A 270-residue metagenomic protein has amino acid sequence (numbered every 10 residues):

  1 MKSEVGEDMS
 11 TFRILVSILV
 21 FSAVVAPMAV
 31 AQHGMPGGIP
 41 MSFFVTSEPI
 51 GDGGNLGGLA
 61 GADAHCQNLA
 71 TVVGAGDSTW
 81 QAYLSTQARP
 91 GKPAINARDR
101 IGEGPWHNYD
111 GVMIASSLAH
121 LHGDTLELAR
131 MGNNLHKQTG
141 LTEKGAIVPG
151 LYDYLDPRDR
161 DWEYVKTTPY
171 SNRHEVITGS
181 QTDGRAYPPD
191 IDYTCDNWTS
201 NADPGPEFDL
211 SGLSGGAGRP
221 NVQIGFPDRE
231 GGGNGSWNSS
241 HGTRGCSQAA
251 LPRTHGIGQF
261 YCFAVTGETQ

Functional and structural regions predicted by a protein language model:
K2, M28-H33: Short, low-complexity disordered leader/linker segments with a strong preference for bacterial N-terminal type II
K2-G6, L151-Y154: Intrinsically disordered, low-complexity regulatory regions of eukaryotic regulatory proteins
E4-V16: Bacterial N-terminal signal peptides that target proteins for export
S10, L19, M41-S42: Short non-domain terminal segments
L15-A26: Bacterial N-terminal signal peptides
Q32-Q270: Secreted/extracellular ectodomain signature
